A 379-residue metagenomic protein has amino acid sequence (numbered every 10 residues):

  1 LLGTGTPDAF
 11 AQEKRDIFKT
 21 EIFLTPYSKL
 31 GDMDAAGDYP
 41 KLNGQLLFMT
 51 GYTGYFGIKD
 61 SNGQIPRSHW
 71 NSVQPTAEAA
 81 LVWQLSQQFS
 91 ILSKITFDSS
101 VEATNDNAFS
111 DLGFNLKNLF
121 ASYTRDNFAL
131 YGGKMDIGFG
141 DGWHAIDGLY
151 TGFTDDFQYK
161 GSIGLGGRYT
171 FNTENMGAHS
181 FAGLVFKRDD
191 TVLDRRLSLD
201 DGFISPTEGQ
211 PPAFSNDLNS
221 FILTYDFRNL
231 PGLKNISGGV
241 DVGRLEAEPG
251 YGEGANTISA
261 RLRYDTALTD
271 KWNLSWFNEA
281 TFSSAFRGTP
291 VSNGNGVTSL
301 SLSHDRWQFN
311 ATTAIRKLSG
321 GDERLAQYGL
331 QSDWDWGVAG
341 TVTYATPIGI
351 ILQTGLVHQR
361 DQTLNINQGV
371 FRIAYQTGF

Functional and structural regions predicted by a protein language model:
I17, N365-F379: Outer-membrane beta-barrel "beta-signal"
F18, K29, D38-L47, G51 (+4 more regions): Detector for outer-membrane/organellar transmembrane beta-barrel domains, recognizing the amphipathic beta-strand
Y39, P75, V82-S90, R125-F128 (+6 more regions): Outer-membrane beta-barrel channels and translocator barrels
T50, A77-W83, N118-Y123, L165-Y169 (+6 more regions): Residues on the lipid-exposed face of transmembrane beta-strands in outer-membrane beta-barrel proteins
T50-I58, I95-V101, R125-N127, K134-G138 (+10 more regions): Transmembrane beta-strands of outer-membrane beta-barrel pores
G51-P75, T104-N107, G209-Q210: Surface-exposed strand-loop-strand hairpins of Gram-negative outer-membrane beta-barrel proteins
H69-P75, L112-K117, T124, Y159-L165 (+5 more regions): Residues that define the transmembrane beta-barrel architecture of outer-membrane proteins
V73-T191: Outer membrane beta-barrel
